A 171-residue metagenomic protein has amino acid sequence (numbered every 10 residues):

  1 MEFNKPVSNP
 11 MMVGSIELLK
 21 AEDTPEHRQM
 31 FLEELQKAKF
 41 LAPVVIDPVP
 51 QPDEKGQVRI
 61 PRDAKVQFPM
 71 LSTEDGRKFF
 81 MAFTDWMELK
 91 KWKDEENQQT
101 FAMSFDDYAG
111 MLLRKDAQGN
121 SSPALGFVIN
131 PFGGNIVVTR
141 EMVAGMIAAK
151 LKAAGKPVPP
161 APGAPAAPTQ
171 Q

Functional and structural regions predicted by a protein language model:
M1-Q171: An interfacial alpha-helical scaffold signature
